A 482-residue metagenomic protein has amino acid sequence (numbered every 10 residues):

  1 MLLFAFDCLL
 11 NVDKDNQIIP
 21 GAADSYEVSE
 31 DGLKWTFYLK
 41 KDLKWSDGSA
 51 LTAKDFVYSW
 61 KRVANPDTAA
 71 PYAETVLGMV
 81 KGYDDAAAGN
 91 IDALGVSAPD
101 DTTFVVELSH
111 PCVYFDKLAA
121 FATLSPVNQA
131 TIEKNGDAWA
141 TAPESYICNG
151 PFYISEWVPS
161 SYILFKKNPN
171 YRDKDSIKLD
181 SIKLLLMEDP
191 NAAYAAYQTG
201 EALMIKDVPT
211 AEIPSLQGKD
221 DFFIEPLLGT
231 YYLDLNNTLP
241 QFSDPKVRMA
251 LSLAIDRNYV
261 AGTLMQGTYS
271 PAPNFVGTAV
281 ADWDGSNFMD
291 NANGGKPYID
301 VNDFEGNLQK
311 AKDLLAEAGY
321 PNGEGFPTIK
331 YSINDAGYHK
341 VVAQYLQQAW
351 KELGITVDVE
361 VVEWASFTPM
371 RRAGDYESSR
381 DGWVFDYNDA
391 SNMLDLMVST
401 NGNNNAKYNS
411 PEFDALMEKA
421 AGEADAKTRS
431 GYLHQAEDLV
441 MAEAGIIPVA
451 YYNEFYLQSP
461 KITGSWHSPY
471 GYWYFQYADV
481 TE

Functional and structural regions predicted by a protein language model:
M1-E30, I147-C148: N-terminal lobe/hinge region of extracytoplasmic solute-binding protein
Y38, V57, P71-A130: Surface-exposed binding/hinge segments that line and control ligand-binding clefts or catalytic entry sites
T102, L108-I177, S181, N191 (+1 more regions): Gly/Pro-rich hinge or "lid" segments in bacterial periplasmic/extracellular proteins
D137, P169-P214, T356: Ligand-site clamp/hinge motif
P159, V301-L308, K312-F385, A426 (+1 more regions): Ligand/substrate-recognition segments at binding pockets and active sites
S270-E317, A336-K340: Structural transition elements
I299-E305, D358-F367, N392-P460, E482: Extracytoplasmic/peripheral linker and loop segments enriched in polar/acidic and small residues with frequent Thr/Pro
Y456-E482: Long beta-strand-rich cores associated with HINT superfamily self-processing modules
